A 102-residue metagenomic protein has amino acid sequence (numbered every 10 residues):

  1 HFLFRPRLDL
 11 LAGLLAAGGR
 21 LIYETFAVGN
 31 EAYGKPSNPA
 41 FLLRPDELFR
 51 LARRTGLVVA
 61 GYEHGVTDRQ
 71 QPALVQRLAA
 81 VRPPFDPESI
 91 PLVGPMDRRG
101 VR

Functional and structural regions predicted by a protein language model:
H1, N38: Short gly/ser-rich anion-binding loops that grip negatively charged ligand groups
F2-L15: A short, conserved alpha-helix within the catalytic core of class I
L3, A27, E63, P84: Short, flexible active-site-adjacent loop segments at beta-strand->alpha-helix junctions, enriched in small/polar
G18-N30: Conserved beta-strand signature within the Rossmann-like core of class I S-adenosyl-L-methionine
Y33-P36: Short acidic, glycine/proline-rich loop/turn micro-motifs
P39-E63, Q76: Short alpha-helix
H64-R102: Core SAM-dependent methyltransferase catalytic element
